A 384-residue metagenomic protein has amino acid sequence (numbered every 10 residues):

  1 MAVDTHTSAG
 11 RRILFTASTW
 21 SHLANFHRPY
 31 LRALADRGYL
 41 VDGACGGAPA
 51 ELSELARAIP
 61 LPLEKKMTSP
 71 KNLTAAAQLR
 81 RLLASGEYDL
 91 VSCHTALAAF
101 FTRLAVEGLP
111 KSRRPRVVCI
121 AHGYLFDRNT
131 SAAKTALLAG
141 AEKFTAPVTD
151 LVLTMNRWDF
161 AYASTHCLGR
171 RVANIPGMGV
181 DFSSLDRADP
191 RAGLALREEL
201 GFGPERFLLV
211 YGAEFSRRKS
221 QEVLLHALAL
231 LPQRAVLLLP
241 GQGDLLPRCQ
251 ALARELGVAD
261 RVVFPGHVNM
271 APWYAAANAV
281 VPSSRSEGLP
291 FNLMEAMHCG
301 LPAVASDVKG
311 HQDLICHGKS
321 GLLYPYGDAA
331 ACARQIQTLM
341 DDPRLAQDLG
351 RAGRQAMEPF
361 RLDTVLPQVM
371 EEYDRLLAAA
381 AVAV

Functional and structural regions predicted by a protein language model:
A24-P29, F207-L230, D244-Q250, L322 (+1 more regions): A conserved mid-protein helix/loop that constitutes part of the nucleotide-sugar donor-binding site
I59-P60, K143-G193: Donor nucleotide-sugar binding/catalytic pocket of nucleotide-sugar-dependent glycosyltransferases
C93-A99, A121: Short His-centered aromatic/hydrophobic patch
E198, R248, A331, T338 (+2 more regions): A short, well-ordered alpha-helix in the C-terminal region of glycosyltransferases
L245-P247, A259-H267, W273, L322-L323: Active-site donor-binding acidic/aromatic loop of nucleotide-activated sugar and phosphosugar transferases involved
R285: Aromatic "clamp/platform" in nucleotide-sugar-dependent glycosyltransferases that forms part of the donor/acceptor
P302-A305: Short hydrophobic beta-strand element within catalytic cores of glycosyltransferases and related nucleotide-activated
C316-G318, L322-A329, T338-P343: Conserved acidic donor-binding segment of nucleotide-sugar-dependent glycosyltransferases
